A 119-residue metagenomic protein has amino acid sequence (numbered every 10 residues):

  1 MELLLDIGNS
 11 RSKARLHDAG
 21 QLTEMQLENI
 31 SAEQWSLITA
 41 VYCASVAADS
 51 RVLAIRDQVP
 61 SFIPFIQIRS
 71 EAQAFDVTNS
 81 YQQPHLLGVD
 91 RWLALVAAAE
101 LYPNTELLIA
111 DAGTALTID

Functional and structural regions predicted by a protein language model:
M1-L22, A98, N104-D119: Gly/Thr-rich phosphate-binding beta-strand-loop-beta motif of the actin/hexokinase/Hsp70
I7-G8, S45-V46, S70-E71, D90 (+1 more regions): Fold-independent oxyanion-binding glycine-rich loops and adjacent beta-strand/coil segments at enzyme active sites
Q21-Q34: A short, well-structured beta->alpha microelement
A32-T39, Y102-P103: Flexible, charged surface loops at secondary-structure boundaries
I38-A47, P64-R69: Short glycine-rich phosphate-binding loop at a beta-alpha junction
A48-A54: Short, charged/polar "capping" segments at the starts of alpha-helices and the immediately preceding loops
D57-L87: A glycine-rich, hydrophobic loop/mini-helix early in the fold
D76-L107: Conserved phosphate-binding catalytic cores of ATP/NTP-utilizing and phosphoryl-transfer enzymes
